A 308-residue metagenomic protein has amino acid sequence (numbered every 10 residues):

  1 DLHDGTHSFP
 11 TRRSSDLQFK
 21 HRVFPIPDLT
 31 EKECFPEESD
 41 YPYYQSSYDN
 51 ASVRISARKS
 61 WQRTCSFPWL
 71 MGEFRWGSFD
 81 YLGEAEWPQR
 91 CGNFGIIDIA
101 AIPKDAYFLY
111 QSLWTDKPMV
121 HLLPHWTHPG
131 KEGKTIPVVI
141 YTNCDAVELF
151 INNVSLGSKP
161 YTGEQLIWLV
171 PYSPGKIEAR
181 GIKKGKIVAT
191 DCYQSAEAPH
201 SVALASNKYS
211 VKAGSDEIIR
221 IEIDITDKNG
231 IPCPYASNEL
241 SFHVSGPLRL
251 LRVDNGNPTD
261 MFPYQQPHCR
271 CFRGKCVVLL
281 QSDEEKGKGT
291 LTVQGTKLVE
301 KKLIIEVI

Functional and structural regions predicted by a protein language model:
D1-R13: Single conserved hydrophobic/aromatic residue that forms the stacking wall/gate of nucleotide- or nucleobase-binding
R12-P160, I167-Y172, K176-K186: Extended substrate-binding grooves/exosites of carbohydrate-active enzymes
H128-G133, S210-I219: Short, solvent-exposed loop/linker segments at the N-terminal edge of repeated beta-sheet extracellular domains
V138-T142, R180, D216-P234, L240 (+1 more regions): Beta-strand-rich structural segments
I167-Y172, Y264-E284: Short, hydrophobic beta-strand segments
Y172-K176, I218, K286-K288: Extracellular Ig-like/FN3 beta-sandwich strand-entry sites
G185-E197, V299-V307: Edge beta-strands of extracellular beta-sandwich domains
H200-L204, F242-T259: Short aromatic-acidic-glycine turn motif
